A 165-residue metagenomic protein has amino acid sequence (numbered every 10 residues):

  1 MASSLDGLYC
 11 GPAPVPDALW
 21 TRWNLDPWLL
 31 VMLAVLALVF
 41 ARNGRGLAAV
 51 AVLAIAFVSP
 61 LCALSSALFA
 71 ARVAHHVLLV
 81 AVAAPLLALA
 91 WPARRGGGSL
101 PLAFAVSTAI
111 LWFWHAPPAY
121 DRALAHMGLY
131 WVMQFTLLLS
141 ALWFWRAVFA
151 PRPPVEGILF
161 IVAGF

Functional and structural regions predicted by a protein language model:
M1-F165: Alpha-helical membrane segments of multi-pass proteins
